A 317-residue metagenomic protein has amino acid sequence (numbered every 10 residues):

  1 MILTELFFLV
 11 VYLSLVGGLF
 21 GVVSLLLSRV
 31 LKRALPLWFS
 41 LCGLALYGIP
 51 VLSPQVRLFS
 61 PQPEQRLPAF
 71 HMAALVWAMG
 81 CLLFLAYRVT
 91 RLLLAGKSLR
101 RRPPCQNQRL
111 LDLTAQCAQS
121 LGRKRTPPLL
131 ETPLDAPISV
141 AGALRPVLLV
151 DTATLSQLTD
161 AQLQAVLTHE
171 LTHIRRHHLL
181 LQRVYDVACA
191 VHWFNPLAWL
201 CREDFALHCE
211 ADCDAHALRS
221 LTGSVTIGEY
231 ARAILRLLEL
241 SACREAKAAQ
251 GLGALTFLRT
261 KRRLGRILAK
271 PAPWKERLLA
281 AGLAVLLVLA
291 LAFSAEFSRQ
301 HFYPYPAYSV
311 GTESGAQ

Functional and structural regions predicted by a protein language model:
I2-E296: Membrane-embedded and juxtamembrane structural elements of multi-pass membrane proteins
A86, F302-A307: Intrinsically disordered, low-complexity N-terminal regions enriched in serine/proline/glycine with scattered basic
E296-F302: Hydrophobic single-pass membrane-insertion segments
Y305-Q317: Short extracytoplasmic/periplasmic juxtamembrane "stem" segments immediately C-terminal to an N-terminal membrane anchor
